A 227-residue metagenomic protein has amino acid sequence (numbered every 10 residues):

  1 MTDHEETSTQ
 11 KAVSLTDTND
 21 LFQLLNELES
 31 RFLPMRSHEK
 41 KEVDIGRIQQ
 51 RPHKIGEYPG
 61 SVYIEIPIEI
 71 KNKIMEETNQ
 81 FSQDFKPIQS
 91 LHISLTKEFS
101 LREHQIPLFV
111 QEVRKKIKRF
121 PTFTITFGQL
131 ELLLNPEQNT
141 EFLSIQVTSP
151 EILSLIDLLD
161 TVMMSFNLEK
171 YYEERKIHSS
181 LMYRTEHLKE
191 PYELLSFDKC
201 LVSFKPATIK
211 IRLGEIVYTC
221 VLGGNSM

Functional and structural regions predicted by a protein language model:
M1-M227: Histidine-dependent nucleotide/RNA phosphoesterase domain, centered on the 2H-phosphoesterase fold with its duplicated
